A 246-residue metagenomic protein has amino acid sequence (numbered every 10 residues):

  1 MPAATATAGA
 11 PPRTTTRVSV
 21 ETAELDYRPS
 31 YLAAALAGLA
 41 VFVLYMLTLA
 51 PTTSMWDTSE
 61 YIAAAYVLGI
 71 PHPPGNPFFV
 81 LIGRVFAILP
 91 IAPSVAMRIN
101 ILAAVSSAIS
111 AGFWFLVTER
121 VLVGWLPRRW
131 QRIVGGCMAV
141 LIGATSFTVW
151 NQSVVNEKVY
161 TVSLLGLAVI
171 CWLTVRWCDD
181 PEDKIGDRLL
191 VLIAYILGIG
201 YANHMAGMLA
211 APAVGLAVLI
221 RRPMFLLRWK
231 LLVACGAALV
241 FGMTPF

Functional and structural regions predicted by a protein language model:
M1-L44, I109-G112, R129-G136, L232 (+1 more regions): Start-transfer (signal-anchor) and selected internal transmembrane alpha helices of multi-pass inner/ER membrane
Y31-L39, W114-T145, P181-R188: Transmembrane-helix signature of polytopic, membrane-embedded enzymes that assemble or transfer cell-envelope glycans
M46-A50, A92-N100, W125-R132, V140-S163 (+2 more regions): Aromatic- and kink-enriched transmembrane "portal" helix at the membrane-lumen/periplasm boundary that abuts
L49-Y61, P71-I82: Extracytoplasmic catalytic/substrate-binding loops of multi-pass membrane glycan-assembly enzymes
A64-V67, V140, L189-N203: Membrane-interface alpha helices of multi-pass inner-membrane proteins
I101-R129, V169-L173: Transmembrane-helix motifs of polytopic, lipid-linked glycan transferases
L126-W130, S153, V162, I170-L190 (+2 more regions): Membrane-interface transmembrane helices that cradle and orient dolichyl/undecaprenyl
C178-D179, A210-T244: Perimembrane helix-loop-helix junctions
